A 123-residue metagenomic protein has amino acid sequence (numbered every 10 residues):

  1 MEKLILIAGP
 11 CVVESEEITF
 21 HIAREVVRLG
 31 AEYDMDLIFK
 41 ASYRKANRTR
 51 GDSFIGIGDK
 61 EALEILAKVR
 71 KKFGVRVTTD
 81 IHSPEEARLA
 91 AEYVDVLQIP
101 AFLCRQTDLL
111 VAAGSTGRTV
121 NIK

Functional and structural regions predicted by a protein language model:
M1-E2, T19-D36, E86-L89: Charge-biased, low-complexity intrinsically disordered regions
L6, P10-E16, L37-D59: Glycine-rich, proline-tolerant flexible connector loops at the mouths of alpha/beta enzymes
C11-R24, K123: Active-site glycine- and acidic-residue-rich loops that bind and position anionic ligands or nucleotide-like cofactors
T19-A23, V27, E92-F102, T107-T116: A short alpha/beta connector and helix-capping loop motif
R24-Y33, D52-T78, A112-T119: Alpha-helix-loop-beta-strand connector modules within alpha/beta enzyme cores
M35-S42, V77-I81: Short beta-strand segments at enzyme active-site cores
R50-D52, L89-E92: Short acidic, glycine/serine/threonine-rich loops at helix termini
I57-G58, K72-E86, D95-D108, T119-K123: Catalytic beta/alpha-barrel core
